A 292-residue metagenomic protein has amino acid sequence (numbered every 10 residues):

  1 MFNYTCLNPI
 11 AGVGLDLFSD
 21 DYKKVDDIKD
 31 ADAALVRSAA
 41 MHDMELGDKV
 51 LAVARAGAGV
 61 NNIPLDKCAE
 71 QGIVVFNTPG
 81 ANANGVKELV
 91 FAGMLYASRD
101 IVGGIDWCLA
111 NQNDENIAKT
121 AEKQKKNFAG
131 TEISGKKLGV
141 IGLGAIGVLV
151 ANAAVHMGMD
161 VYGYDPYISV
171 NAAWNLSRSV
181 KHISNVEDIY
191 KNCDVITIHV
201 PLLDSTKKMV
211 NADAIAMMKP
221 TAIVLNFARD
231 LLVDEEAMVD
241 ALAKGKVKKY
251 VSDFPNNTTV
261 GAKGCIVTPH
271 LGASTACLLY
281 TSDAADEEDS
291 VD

Functional and structural regions predicted by a protein language model:
M1-T78, N211, D234: An N-terminal-biased, well-structured beta-alpha scaffold segment characteristic of Rossmann-like dinucleotide-binding
A39-E45, P166-T259: Rossmann-like adenosine-cofactor binding region
A69-A81, P220-I223, A241-P255, A262-S274: Rossmann-fold dehydrogenase core element
P79-K137: Phosphate-binding beta-alpha-beta segment of Rossmann-like dinucleotide-binding domains, i.e., the NAD(P)
L143-G144: Glycine-rich Rossmann-fold phosphate-binding loop(s) that bind the pyrophosphate of adenine dinucleotide cofactors
G147-V148: N-terminal Rossmann-fold NAD(P) dinucleotide-binding loop
Y162: Conserved beta-strand positions in the Rossmann-like core of class I SAM-dependent methyltransferases
Y280-A285, D289: Conserved small/polar residues in nucleotide/adenosyl-binding loops
